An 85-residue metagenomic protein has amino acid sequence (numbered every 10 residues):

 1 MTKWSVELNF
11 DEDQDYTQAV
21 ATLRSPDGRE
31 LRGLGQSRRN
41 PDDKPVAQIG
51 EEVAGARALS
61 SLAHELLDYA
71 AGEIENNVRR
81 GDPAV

Functional and structural regions predicted by a protein language model:
M1-D27: N-terminal segment of the canonical double-stranded RNA-binding domain
T2-W4, L23, R32, I49 (+2 more regions): Aromatic-residue detector
S5, P41, G81-D82: Small/flexible residues
N9, N40, N76-N77: Detector for Asparagine
T17-A47: A short, structured beta-strand/loop element
Q36-S37, Q48-E52, E73-E75, G81: Short, charged/polar low-complexity linear motifs in solvent-exposed/disordered segments
V46-H64: Short, well-ordered alpha-helical segments
L59-V85: C-terminal structural segments of small proteins and small subunits
